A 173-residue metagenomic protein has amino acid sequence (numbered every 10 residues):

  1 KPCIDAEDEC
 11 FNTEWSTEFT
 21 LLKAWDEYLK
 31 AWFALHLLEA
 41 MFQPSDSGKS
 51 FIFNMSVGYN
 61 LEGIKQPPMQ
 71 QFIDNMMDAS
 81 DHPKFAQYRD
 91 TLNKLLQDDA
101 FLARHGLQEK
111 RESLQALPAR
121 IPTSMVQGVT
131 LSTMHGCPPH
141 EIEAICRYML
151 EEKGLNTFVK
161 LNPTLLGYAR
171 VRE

Functional and structural regions predicted by a protein language model:
K1-E173: Active-site entrance/lid segments in N-terminal catalytic domains of soluble metabolic enzymes
